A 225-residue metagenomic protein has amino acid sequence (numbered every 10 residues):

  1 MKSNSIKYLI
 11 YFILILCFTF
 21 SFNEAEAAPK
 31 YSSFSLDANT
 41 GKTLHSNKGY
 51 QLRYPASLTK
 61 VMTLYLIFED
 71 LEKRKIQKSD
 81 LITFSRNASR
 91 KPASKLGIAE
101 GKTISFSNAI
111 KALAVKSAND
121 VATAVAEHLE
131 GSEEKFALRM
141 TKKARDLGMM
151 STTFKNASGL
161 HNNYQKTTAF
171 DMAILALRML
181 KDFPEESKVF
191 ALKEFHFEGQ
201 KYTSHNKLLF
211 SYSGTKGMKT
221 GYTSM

Functional and structural regions predicted by a protein language model:
M1-I10: Bacterial N-terminal signal peptides that target proteins for export
K2, L14, T141-A144: Periplasmic/cell-envelope proteins involved in peptidoglycan metabolism and beta-lactam response
I10-T19: Bacterial N-terminal signal peptides
A25-F170, L177-K181: Active-site-adjacent loops and short helices of periplasmic peptidoglycan-processing enzymes
M149-M150, H161-K166, F170-M225: Domain-terminus/edge residues, biased toward the C-terminal soluble/receptor-binding domains of extracytoplasmic
